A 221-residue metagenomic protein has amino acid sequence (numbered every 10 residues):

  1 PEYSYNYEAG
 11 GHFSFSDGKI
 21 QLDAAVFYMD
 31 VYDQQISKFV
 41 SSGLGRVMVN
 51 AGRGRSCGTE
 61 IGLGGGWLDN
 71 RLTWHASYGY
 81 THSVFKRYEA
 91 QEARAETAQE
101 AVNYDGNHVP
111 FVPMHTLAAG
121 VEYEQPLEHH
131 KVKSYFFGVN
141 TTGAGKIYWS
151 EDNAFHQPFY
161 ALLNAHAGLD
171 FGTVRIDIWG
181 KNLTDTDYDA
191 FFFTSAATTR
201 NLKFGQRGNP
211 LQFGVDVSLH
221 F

Functional and structural regions predicted by a protein language model:
P1, V49-R53, N153-Q157: Outer-membrane beta-barrel proteins
Y3-Y7, R55-T59, P113-L117, F159-L163 (+2 more regions): Residues that define the transmembrane beta-barrel architecture of outer-membrane proteins
K19, V26-D30, V47-S150, S218-H220: Gram-negative outer-membrane beta-barrel transporters
A25, S150-H156, L163-H166: Short, glycine/charged-rich beta-strand-loop motifs at protein surfaces that mediate ligand recognition and catalysis
D30, L68, T141-S150, L169-F221: C-terminal beta-signal and adjacent terminal beta-strands/loops of Gram-negative outer-membrane beta-barrel proteins
Q34-S42, T81, F85-A93, I147-A154 (+1 more regions): Outer-membrane beta-barrel translocator domains and adjoining extracellular loop/strand segments of Gram-negative
D105, N140, F155, L163 (+1 more regions): Short, solvent-exposed micro-motifs at the edges of structured domains
